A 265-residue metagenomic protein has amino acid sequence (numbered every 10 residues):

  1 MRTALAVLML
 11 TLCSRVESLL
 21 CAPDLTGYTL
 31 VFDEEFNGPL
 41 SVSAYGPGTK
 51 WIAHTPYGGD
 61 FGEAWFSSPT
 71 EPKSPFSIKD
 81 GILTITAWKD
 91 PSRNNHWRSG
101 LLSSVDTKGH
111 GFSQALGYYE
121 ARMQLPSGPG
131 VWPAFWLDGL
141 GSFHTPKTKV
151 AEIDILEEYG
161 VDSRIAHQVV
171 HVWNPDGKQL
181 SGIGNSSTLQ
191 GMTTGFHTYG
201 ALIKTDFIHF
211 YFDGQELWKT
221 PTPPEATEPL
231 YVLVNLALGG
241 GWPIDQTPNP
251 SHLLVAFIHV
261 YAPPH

Functional and structural regions predicted by a protein language model:
T3-L12: Sec-dependent N-terminal signal peptides
C13-E17: C-terminal segment of classical bacterial N-terminal signal peptides
L19-H265: GH16 jelly-roll
